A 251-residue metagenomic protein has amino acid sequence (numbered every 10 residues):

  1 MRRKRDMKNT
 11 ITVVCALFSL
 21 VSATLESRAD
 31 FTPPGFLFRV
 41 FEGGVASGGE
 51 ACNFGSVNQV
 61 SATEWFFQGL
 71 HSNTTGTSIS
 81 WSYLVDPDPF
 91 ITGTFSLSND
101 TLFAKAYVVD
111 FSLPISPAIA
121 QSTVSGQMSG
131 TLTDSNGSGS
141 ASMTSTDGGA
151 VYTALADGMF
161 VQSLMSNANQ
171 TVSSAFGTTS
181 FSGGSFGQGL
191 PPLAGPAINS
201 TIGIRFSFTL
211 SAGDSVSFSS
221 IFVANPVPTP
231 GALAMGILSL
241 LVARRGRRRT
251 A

Functional and structural regions predicted by a protein language model:
M1-S27, A232-A251: C-terminal cell-surface anchoring/sorting signal
A29-A106, F208-P226: N-terminal segment immediately downstream of the Sec signal-peptide cleavage site in secreted/extracellular proteins
I115-G184: Short helix-loop boundary/capping segments
L164-A168, F176, A197, D214-A224: Eukaryotic intrinsically disordered, low-complexity regions
F176-I198: Beta-sandwich interaction modules
P196-F208: Noncatalytic modules at the cell exterior or secretory-pathway interfaces, chiefly beta-strand-rich lectin/adhesion
T229: Short, conserved catalytic or interaction motifs in soluble domains
